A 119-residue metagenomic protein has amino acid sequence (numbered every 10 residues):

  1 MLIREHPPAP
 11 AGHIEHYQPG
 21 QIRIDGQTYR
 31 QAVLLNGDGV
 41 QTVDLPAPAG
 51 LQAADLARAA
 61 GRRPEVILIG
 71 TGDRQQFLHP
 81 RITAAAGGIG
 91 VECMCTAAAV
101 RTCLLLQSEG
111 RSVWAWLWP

Functional and structural regions predicted by a protein language model:
M1-A54, R62, L106-P119: Non-catalytic interface/targeting segments
T42-V43, Q75-L78, R101-T102: Short active-site-adjacent helix-start/loop capping segments
Q52-A57, R101: A generic local structural motif
A53-A54, P80, A97: Generic alpha-helical secondary structure signal
A59-M94: Mid-chain, well-packed structural core segment of small domains
T71, T96-A98, W118: Proline- and acidic/polar-enriched loop/turn elements at helix boundaries
V91-E109, V113: C-terminal structural segments of small proteins and small subunits
